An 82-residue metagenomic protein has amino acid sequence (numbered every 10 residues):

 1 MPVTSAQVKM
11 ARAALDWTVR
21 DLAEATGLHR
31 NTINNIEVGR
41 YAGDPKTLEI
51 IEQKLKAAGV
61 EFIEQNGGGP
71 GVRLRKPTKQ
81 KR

Functional and structural regions predicted by a protein language model:
M1-V3: A detector for short, charged/polar N-terminal pre-domain segments
A6-D21, P77, K81: Short basic helix-loop element that most often maps to the first helix and adjoining turn of HTH DNA-binding modules
M10, A25, Y41-G43, I63: A charge-rich, low-complexity, intrinsically flexible signal that marks solvent-exposed coils, linkers, repeats
G27, K46-I63: DNA major-groove recognition helix of helix-turn-helix/homeodomain DNA-binding modules
G27-G43: Recognition helix of helix-turn-helix/homeodomain-like DNA-binding domains that insert into the DNA major groove
V60-R82: Helix-turn-helix/homeodomain-like alpha-helical modules used for DNA recognition and transcription-factor dimerization
